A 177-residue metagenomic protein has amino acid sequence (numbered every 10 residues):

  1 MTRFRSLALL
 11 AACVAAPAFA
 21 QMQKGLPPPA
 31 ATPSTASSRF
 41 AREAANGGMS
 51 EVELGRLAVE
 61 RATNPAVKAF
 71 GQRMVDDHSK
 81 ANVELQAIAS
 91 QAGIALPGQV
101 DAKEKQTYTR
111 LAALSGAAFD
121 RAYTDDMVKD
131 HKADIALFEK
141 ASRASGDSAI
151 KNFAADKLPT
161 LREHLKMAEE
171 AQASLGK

Functional and structural regions predicted by a protein language model:
T2-L7, A18-K177: His/Met- and acidic-residue-enriched segments that coordinate or traffic transition-metal cofactors and support
A12-V14: Repetitive helical segments and hydrophobic/amphipathic motifs
